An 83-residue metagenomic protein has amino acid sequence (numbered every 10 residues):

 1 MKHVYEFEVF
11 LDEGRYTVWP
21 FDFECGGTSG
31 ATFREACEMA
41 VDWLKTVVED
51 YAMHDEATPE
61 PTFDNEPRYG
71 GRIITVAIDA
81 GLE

Functional and structural regions predicted by a protein language model:
M1-Y5, E38-E83: Short, charged, surface-exposed hinge/linker loops at domain edges that act as mobile lids or interdomain connectors
E6, F10-L11, T32-R34: Alpha-helical interaction segments
E8-F23: Short aromatic-glycine-(Arg/Gly/Cys) micro-motifs in beta-strand/loop hairpins
Y16, G27-G30, N65: A broad, structure-centric signal for solvent-exposed, well-ordered loop/edge residues that line or flank functional
F23-E35: A short, exposed loop/beta-hairpin motif centered on an aromatic-Gly-Thr core
